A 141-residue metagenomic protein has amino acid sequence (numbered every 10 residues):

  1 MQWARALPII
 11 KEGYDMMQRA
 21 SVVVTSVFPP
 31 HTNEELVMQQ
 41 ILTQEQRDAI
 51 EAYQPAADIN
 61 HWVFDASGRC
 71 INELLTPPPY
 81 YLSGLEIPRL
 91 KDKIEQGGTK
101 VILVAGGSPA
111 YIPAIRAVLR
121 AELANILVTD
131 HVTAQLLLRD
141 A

Functional and structural regions predicted by a protein language model:
M1-A141: Conserved phosphate- and dinucleotide-binding cores of soluble alpha/beta proteins, encompassing both enzyme active
